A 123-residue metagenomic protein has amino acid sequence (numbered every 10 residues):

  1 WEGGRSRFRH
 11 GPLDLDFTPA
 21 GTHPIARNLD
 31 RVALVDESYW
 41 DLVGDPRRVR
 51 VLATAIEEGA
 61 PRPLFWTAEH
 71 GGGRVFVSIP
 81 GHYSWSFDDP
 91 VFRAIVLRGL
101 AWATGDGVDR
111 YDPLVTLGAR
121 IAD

Functional and structural regions predicted by a protein language model:
W1-G59, R110-D123: An acidic, glycine-rich "communication" segment
A26, A53, T67-R74: Amphipathic, alpha-helical segments enriched in basic
W40, L64-W66: Residue-level detector of beta-strand structural context in well-folded domains
G59-R62, E69-D123: Extracellular ligand-binding/catalytic regions of CAZymes and related secreted enzymes and adhesion modules
